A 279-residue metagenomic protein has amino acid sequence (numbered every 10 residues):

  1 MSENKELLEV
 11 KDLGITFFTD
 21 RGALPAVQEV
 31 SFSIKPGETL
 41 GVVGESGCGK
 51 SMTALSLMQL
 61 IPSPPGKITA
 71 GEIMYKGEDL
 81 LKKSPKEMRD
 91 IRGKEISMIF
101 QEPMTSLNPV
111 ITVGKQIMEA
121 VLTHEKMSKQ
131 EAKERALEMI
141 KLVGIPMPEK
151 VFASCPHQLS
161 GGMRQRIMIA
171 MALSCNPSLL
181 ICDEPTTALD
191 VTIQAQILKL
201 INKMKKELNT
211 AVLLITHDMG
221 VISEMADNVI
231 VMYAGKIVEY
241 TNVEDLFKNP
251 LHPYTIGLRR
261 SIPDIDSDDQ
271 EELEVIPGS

Functional and structural regions predicted by a protein language model:
N4-E6, P146-K150, V243-S279: Short catalytic/signature loops enriched in Gly
I68-D79: Conserved ABC transporter NBD signature motif
D79, E131-K150, R259: Conserved ABC ATPase "signature" region
S174-S178: A short, proline-enriched helix->beta-strand linker immediately N-terminal to the Walker B motif in ABC-type P-loop
I222-E224: A short, surface-exposed alpha-helical micro-motif characterized by mixed small hydrophobic and charged/polar residues
N228, Y240: Short, glycine/charged-rich "phosphate-handling" switch motifs in NTP-dependent and phosphotransfer domains
